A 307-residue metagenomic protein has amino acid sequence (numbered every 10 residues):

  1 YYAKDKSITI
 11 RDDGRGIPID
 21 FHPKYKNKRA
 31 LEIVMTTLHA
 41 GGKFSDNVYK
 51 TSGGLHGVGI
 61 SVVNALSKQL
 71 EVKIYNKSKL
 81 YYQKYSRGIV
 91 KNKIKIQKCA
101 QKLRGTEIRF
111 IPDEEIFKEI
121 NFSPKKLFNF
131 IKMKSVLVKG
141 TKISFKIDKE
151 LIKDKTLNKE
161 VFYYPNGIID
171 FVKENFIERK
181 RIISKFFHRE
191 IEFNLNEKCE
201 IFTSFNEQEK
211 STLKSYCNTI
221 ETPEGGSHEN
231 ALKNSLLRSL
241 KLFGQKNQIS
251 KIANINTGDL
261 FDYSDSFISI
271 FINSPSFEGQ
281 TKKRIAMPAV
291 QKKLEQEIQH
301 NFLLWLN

Functional and structural regions predicted by a protein language model:
Y1: Conserved catalytic core of two-component histidine kinases
K4-A30, G41-I177: GHKL-type ATPase core
P23-K24, N47-V48, E114-F122, P223 (+4 more regions): Short, polar/flexible loop-turn hinges at active-site or ligand-entry regions and domain interfaces
V34: Short basic (Lys/Arg) and small-residue
T37-L38: Mobile ATP-lid/nucleotide-binding loop of the nucleotide-binding subdomain
K125, K132-K134, G140-Q280: GHKL/Histidine-kinase-like ATPase module
P275-E295: Short, low-complexity, polybasic intrinsically disordered segments
A289-N307: Flexible helix-coil linker/hinge segments at domain or subdomain boundaries
